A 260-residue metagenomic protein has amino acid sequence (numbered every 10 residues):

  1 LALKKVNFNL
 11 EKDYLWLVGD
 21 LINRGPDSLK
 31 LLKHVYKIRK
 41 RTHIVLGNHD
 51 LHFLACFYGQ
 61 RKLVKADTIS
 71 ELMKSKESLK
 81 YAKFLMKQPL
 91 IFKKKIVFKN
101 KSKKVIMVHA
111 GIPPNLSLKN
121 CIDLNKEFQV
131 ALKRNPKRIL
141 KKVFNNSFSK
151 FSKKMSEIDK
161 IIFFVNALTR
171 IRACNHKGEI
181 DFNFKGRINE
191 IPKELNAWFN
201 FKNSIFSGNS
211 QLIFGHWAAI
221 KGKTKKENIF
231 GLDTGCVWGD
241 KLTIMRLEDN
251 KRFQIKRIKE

Functional and structural regions predicted by a protein language model:
L1-H34, I38, L51: N-terminal active-site segment of His-dependent metallophosphoesterases
K4, I38, H52, K65-D67 (+6 more regions): Hydrophobic N-terminal alpha-helices or hydrophobic patches in metabolic proteins across all domains of life
Y14-G19, K62-L72, I180-N189: Short, basic, glycine/proline-bearing loop/turn elements
L15-L17, I44-V45, I106, I213 (+1 more regions): Residue-level marker for buried hydrophobic side chains located in beta-strands that build the well-ordered beta-sheet
D20, G47-N48, L85, H109 (+3 more regions): Divalent metal-coordination and catalytic microenvironments
N23-G25, H49-A55, N115, H216-K223 (+1 more regions): Active-site environment of divalent metal-dependent phosphoester hydrolases
L29-K33, K37-E157: Active-site neighborhood of divalent metal-dependent phosphoester bond hydrolases
I122-E260: Acidic, His/Gly-rich catalytic cores of divalent-metal-dependent hydrolytic chemistry
